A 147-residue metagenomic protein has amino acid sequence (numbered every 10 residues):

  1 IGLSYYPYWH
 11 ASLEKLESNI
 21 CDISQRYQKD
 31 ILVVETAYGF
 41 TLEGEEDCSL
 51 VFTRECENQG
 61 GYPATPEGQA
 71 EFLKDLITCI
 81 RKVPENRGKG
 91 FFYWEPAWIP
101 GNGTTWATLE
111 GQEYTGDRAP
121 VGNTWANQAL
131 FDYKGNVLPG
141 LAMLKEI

Functional and structural regions predicted by a protein language model:
I1-L42, E46-T53: Aromatic- and acid-rich polysaccharide-binding/catalytic face of secreted or lumenal carbohydrate-active enzymes
S18, D22-I23, T41-D75, C79-R87 (+1 more regions): Aromatic-rich peripheral "rim/lid" segments of glycoside hydrolase catalytic domains that contact and position glycan
